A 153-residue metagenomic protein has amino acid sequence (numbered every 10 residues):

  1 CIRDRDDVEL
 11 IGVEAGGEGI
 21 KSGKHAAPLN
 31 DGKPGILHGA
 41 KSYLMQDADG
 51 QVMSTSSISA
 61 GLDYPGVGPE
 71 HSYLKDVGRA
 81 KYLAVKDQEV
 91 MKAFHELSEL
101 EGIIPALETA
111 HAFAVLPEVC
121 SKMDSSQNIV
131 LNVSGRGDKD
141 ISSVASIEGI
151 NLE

Functional and structural regions predicted by a protein language model:
C1-D4: Conserved small/polar residues in nucleotide/adenosyl-binding loops
D6-V13, S22-H25, V115-E153: Catalytic phosphate/nucleotide-handling subdomain of diverse soluble enzymes
D7, G12-I103, L107, S146-E153: Active-site/ligand-binding loops adjacent to catalytic centers
G16, A110, S134: Anionic group-transfer/hydrolysis microenvironments
D87-K92, A112-K122: A short, acidic, amphipathic alpha-helical segment used as a generic capping/interface helix at domain edges
